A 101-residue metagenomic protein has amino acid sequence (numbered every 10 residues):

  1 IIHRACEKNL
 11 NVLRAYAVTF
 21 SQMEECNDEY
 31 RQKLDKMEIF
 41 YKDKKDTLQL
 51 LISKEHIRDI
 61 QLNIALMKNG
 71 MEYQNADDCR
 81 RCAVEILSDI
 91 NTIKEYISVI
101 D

Functional and structural regions predicted by a protein language model:
I1-H3, E7, N27, L50 (+2 more regions): Short, structured coil/loop segments at alpha-helix boundaries
I2-Q22: Alpha-helical transmembrane signal-anchor/signal-peptide segments
A5-K8, V12, E29, K36 (+3 more regions): Alpha-helical initiation/capping and key positions within long helical/coiled-coil segments
N9-Y16, K33, F40, N63 (+1 more regions): Amphipathic, well-ordered alpha-helical segments in soluble domains
R14-A17, S21, E38, M67-K68 (+1 more regions): Heptad-repeat amphipathic alpha-helical coiled-coil interaction surface used for oligomerization/assembly
V18, Q22-E25, E72, E95: Generic surface-pattern signal
C26-G70: Extracytoplasmic/periplasmic/luminal assembly and interaction segments in envelope/secretory/respiratory proteins
L51-D101: Structured, soluble extracytoplasmic/luminal domains of envelope-associated proteins
